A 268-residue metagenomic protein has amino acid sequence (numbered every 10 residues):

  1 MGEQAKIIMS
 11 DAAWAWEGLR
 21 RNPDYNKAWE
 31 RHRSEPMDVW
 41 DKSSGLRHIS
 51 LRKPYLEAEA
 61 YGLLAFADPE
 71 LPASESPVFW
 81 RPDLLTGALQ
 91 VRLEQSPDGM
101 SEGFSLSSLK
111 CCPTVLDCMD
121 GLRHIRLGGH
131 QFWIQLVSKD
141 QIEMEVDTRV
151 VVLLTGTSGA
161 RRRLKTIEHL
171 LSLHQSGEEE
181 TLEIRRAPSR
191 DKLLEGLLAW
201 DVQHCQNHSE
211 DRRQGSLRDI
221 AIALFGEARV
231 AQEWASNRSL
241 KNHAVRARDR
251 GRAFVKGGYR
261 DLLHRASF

Functional and structural regions predicted by a protein language model:
M1-V150: DNA-contacting interfaces and partner/effector-binding or oligomerization modules in DNA-centric proteins
I8, G18, G156-R163, K192 (+3 more regions): Intrinsic-disorder-associated interaction segments
D11, H32-E35, G177, G257-D261 (+1 more regions): Short loop/turn hinge sites at secondary-structure boundaries
A12, N22, L164-I167, Q214-L217: Alpha-helix initiation and N-capping motif
W16-L19, H169-S172, L197-H204: Short, hydrophobic/amphipathic alpha-helical patches that form generic packing surfaces within helical domains
N22, H32-E35, L173-G177, Q206 (+1 more regions): Surface-exposed polar/charged interaction patches
R126-P188: Compact structured core domains
T181-F268: K/R-rich mixed-charge low-complexity regions
